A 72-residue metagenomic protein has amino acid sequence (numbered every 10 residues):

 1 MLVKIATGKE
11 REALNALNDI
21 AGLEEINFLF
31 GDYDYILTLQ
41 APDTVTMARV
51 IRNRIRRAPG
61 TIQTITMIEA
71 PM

Functional and structural regions predicted by a protein language model:
M1-M72: A compositional/biophysical signature of low hydrophobicity enriched in polar/charged and small residues
